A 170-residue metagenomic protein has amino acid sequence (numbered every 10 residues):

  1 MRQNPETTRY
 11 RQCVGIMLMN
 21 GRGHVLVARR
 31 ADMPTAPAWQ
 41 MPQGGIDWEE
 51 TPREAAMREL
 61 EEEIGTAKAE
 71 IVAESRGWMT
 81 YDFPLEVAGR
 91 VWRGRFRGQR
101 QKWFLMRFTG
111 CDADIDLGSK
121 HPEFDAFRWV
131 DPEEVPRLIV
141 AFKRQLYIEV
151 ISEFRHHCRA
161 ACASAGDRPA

Functional and structural regions predicted by a protein language model:
M1-M17, R93-G94: Acidic, metal-coordinating catalytic segment for phosphate/diphosphate chemistry, firing primarily on the Nudix
T8-Y10, A38, R93-R100, S119-F124: A generic structural micro-feature
G15, H24, A126: Conserved beta-strand and immediately adjacent loop positions that scaffold enzyme active sites
H24-A69, S75: Conserved Nudix-box catalytic region and its N-terminal flanking loop in Nudix hydrolases and closely related
G65-D112: Active-site segment of metal-dependent pyrophosphate-handling enzymes, primarily the Nudix hydrolase catalytic core
R100-G110, D114-I148: NUDIX/MutT-family hydrolases
E133-A170: Charged phosphate-binding loop/patch that engages nucleotide di/tri-phosphates or the phosphate backbone of nucleic
